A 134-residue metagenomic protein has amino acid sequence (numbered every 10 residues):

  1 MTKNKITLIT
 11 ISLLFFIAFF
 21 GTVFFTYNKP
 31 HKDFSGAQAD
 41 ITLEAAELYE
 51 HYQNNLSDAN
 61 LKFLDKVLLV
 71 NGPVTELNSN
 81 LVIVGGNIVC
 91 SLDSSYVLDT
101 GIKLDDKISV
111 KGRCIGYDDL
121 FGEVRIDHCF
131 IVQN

Functional and structural regions predicted by a protein language model:
T2-N134: OB-fold and OB-like single-stranded nucleic-acid-recognition modules and their adjacent interaction interfaces
